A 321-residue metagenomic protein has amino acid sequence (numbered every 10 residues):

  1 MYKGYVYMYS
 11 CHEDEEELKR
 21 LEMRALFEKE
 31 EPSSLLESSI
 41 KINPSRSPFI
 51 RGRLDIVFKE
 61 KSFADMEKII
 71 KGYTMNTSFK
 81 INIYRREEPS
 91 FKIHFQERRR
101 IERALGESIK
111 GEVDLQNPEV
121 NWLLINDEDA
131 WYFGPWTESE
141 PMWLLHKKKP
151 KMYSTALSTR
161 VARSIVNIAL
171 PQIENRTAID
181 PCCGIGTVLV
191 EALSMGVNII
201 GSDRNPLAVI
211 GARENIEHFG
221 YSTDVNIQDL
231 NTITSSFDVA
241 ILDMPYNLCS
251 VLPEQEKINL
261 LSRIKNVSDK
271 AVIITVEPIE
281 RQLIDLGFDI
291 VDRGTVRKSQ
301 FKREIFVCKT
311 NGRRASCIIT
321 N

Functional and structural regions predicted by a protein language model:
M1-I50, R86-E87, F91-R99, L115-E119 (+2 more regions): Class I S-adenosyl-L-methionine-dependent methyltransferase catalytic core
L35-N76: Conserved AdoMet
N76-S78, N175: Phosphate-coordination loops involved in phosphoryl transfer and adenosine-cofactor binding
S78-Y84: Basic, glycine-rich polyanion-binding accessory segments appended to enzymes
F95-Q96, E102, G106-I109: A gly/proline- and charged-residue-enriched helix-loop-helix capping module
E107-N117: Short, solvent-exposed secondary-structure boundary motifs
